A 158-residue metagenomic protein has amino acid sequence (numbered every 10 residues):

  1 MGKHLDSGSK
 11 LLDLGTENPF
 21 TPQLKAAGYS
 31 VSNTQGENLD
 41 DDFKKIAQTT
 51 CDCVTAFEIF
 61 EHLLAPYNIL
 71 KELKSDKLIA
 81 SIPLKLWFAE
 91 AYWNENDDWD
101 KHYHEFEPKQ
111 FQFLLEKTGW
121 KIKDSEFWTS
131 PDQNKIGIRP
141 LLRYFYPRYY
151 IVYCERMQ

Functional and structural regions predicted by a protein language model:
M1-S9: Conserved alpha-helix/loop element of class I SAM-dependent methyltransferases that forms part of the SAM/SAH-binding
K3-H4, N18-Q23, L64-Q158: S-adenosyl-L-methionine-dependent methyltransferase catalytic module, highlighting the catalytic core
G8-E17: Conserved class I S-adenosyl-L-methionine
L12, S32, K123: Conserved beta-strand positions in the Rossmann-like core of class I SAM-dependent methyltransferases
Q23-Q48, L84: Adenosine-cofactor binding site in Rossmann-like domains, unifying the SAM/SAH pocket of S-adenosylmethionine-dependent
T55: A conserved beta-strand element that flanks and buttresses the S-adenosyl-L-methionine
E58-H62: A short His-aromatic
